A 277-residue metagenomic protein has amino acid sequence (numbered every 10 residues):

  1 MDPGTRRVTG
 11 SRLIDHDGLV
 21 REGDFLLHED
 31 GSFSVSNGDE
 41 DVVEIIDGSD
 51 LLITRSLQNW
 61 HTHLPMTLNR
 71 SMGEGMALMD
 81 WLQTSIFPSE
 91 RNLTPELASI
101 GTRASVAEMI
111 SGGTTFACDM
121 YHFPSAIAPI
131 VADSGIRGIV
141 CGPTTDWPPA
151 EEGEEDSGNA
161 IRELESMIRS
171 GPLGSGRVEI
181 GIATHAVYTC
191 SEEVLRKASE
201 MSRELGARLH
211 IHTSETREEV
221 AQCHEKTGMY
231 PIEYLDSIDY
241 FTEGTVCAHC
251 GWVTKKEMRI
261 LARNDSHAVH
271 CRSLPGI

Functional and structural regions predicted by a protein language model:
M1-D41, L52-T54: N-terminal metal-binding scaffold of metallo-dependent hydrolase/deaminase domains
R7, E44-D47, G138: Conserved beta-strand scaffold positions in the cores of enzyme catalytic domains, especially in NTP/NDP-utilizing
S11, F25, D30-G31, D50 (+8 more regions): Divalent metal-coordination and catalytic microenvironments
R55-T67, R208-R217: Histidine-centered catalytic micro-motifs
R70-I136, A160-G174: Alpha-helical scaffold segments that flank or form the walls of functional sites
A107-T115, G176-G181, I238-G244, D265-V269: Short, surface-exposed connector motifs at secondary-structure boundaries
A126-W252: Metal-coordinating catalytic core of metallo-dependent amide/deamination hydrolases
Y240-I277: Active-site-adjacent C-terminal substructures of enzyme catalytic domains
